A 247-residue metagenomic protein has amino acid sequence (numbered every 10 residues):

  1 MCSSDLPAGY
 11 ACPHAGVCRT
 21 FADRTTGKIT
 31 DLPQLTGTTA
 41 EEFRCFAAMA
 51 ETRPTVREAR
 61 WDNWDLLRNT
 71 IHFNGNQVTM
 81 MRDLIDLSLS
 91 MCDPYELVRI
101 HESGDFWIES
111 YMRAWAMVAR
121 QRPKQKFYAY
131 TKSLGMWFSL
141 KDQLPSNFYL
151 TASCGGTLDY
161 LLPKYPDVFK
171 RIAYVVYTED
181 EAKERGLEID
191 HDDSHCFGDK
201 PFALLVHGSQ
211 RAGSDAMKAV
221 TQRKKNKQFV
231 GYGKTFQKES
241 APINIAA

Functional and structural regions predicted by a protein language model:
M1-A247: Class I S-adenosyl-L-methionine
